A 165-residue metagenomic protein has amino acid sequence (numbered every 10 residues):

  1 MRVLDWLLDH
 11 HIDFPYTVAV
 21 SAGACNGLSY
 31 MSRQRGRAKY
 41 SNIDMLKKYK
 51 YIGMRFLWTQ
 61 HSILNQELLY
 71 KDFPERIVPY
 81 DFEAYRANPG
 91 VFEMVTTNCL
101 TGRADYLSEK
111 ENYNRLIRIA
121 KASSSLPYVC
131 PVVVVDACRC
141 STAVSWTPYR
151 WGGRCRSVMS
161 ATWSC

Functional and structural regions predicted by a protein language model:
M1-T17, L28-C165: Patatin-like phospholipase
A19, G23: Gly/Ala-rich beta-loop-alpha elbow adjacent to hydrolase catalytic centers
